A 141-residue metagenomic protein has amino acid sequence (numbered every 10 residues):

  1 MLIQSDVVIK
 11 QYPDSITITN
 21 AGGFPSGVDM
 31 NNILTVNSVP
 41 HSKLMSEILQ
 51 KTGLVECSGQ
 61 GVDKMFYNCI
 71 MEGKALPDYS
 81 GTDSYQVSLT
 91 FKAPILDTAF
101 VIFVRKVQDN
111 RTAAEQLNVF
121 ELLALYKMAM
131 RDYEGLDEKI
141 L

Functional and structural regions predicted by a protein language model:
M1-L141: C-terminal regulatory or interaction extensions
